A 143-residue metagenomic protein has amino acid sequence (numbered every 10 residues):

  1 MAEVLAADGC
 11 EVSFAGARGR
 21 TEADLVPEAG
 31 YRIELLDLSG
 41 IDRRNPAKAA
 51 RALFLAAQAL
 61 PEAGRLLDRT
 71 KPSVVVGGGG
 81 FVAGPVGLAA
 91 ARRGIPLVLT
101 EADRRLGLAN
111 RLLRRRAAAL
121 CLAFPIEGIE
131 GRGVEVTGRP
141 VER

Functional and structural regions predicted by a protein language model:
M1-L5: Short amphipathic alpha-helix
A6-Q58, E62-G64, E135-T137: Conserved nucleotide-sugar phosphate-binding/catalytic loop shared by glycosyltransferases and other
E11, T21, R32, A91-R143: Active-site-proximal region of nucleotide-activated glycan assembly enzymes, centered on histidine/acidic-rich loops
A15-A17, G77-G78, T100-E101: Structural motif
D24-L25, P85-V86, L108: Phosphate- and divalent-cation-binding pockets in alpha/beta enzyme and binding domains that engage nucleotide-derived
V26, G79, L120: Residue-level signature of catalytic and energy-coupling elements of molecular machines, predominantly ATP/GTP-dependent
S39, G79-V82: Short glycine-rich anion-binding loops that position phosphate/pyrophosphate groups of nucleotides and phosphorylated
E62-V75, A83-V98, R111-R116: Glycosyltransferases and closely related glycan-assembly transferases that use nucleotide-activated donors
